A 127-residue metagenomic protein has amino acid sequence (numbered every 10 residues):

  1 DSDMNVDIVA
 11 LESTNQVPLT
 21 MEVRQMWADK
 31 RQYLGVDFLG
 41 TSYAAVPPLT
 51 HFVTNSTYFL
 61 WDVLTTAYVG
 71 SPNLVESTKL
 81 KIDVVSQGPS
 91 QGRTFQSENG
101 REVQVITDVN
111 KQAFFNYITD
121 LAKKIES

Functional and structural regions predicted by a protein language model:
D1-S127: N-terminal acidic, glycine/proline-rich low-complexity segments
